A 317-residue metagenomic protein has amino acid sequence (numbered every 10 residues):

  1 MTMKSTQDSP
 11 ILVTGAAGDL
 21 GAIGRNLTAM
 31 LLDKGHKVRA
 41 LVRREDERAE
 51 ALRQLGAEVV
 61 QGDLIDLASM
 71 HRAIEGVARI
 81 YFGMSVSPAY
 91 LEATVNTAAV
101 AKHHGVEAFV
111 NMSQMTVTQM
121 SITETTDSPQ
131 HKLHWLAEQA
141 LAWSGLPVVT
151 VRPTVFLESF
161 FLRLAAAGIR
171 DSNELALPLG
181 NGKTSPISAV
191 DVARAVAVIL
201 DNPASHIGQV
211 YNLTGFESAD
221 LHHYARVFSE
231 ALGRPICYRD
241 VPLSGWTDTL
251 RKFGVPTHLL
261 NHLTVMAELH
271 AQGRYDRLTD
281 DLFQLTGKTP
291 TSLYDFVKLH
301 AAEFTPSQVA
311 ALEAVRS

Functional and structural regions predicted by a protein language model:
T2-A51, I65-A68, R72-E75, V86-E92 (+5 more regions): Oxidoreductase cofactor-interface core, primarily capturing Rossmann-like NAD(P)-dependent enzymes
K4-S5, H206, L243-S317: A hydrophobic C-terminal alpha-helical subdomain
T14, G83, G287: Residues lining the SAM
A40-L41, V59, F82: Conserved SAM-binding loop
G56-A57, V148: Short, conserved active-site loop motifs that form the nucleotide-linked donor/cofactor pocket
G62: Cofactor-binding loops of NAD(P)H-dependent oxidoreductases, dominated by short-chain dehydrogenase/reductases
S69, R79, D295: Residue-level recognition of oxygen-bearing side chains
R79-G83, N111: Redox-cofactor binding/interface segments in oxidoreductases and associated redox assembly factors
